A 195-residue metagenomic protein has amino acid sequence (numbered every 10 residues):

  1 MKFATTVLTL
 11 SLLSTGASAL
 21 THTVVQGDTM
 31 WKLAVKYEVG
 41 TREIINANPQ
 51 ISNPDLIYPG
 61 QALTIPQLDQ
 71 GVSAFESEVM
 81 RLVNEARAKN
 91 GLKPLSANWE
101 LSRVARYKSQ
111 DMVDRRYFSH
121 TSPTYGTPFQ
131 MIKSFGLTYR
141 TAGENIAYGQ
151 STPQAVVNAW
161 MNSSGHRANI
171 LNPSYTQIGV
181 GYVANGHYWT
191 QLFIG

Functional and structural regions predicted by a protein language model:
M1-T9: Sec-dependent signal peptide recognition, specifically the positively charged N-region followed immediately by
S14-G16: N-terminal signal peptide c-region/cleavage motif recognized by signal peptidases
L20-T23, K32-G71: Extracellular LysM carbohydrate-binding repeats and other cell-envelope/extracellular binding modules
D28, V39, S52, Y58 (+7 more regions): Extracytoplasmic
P54, N90-V104, R116-T124, G143 (+1 more regions): Surface-exposed patches in mature extracellular/periplasmic domains of secreted proteins
V72-V113: A short alpha-helix/helix-coil micro-patch that ends at or immediately precedes a cysteine
V104-S151, I170: Short, surface-exposed glycine/acidic/tryptophan-bearing loops
E144-G195: Disulfide-stabilized extracellular recognition modules
